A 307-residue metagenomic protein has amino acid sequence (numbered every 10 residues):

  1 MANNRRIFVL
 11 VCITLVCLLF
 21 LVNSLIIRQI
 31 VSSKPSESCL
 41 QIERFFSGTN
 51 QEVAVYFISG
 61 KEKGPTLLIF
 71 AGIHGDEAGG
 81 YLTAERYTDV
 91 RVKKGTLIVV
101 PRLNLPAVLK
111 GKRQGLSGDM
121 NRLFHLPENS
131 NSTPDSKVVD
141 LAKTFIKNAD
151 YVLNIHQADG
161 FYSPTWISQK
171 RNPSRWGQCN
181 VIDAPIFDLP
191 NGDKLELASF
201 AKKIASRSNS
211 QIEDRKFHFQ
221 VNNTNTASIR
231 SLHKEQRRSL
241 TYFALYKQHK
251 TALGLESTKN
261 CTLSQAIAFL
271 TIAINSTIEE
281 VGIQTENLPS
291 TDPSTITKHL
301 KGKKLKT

Functional and structural regions predicted by a protein language model:
A2-C12, F20-T307: Structured catalytic-domain cores with a bias toward divalent-metal coordination
